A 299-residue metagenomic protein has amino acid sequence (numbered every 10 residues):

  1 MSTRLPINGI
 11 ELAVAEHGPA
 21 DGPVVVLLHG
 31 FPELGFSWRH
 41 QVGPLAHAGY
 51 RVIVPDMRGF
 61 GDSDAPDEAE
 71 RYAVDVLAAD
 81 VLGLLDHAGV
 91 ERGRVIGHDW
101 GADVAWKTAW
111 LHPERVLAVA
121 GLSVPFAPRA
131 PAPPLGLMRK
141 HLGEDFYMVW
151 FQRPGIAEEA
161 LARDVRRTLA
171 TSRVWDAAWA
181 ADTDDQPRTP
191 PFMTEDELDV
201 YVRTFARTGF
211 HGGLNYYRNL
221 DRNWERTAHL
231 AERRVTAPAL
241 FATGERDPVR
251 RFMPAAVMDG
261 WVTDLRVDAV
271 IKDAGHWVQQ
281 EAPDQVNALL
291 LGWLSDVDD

Functional and structural regions predicted by a protein language model:
P6, V24-L27, I53, I96 (+2 more regions): Conserved Rossmann-like nucleotide-binding pocket used by diverse enzymes that bind dinucleotide cofactors
I7-E16: A short loop-to-beta-strand scaffold at the N-terminal edge of the catalytic core in hydrolase folds
E11-L12, V24, D62-I96, W100-R266 (+1 more regions): Flexible "cap/lid" subdomain of the alpha/beta-hydrolase fold that forms the substrate-access gate
A15-D64: Conserved HGGG/HGGXW glycine-rich cap/lid loop of the alpha/beta-hydrolase fold
G30, A73, E281-A282: Active-site helix-initiating loop/hinge in glycosyltransferases
F31, G35-W38, W100, W106 (+2 more regions): Signature tryptophan residues that serve as conserved aromatic anchors
P32, M57-G61, F126, D247 (+1 more regions): Alpha/beta-hydrolase active-site loop signature
L265-D299: Catalytic active-site module of serine/aspartate enzymes centered on a nucleophile-bearing elbow/loop
